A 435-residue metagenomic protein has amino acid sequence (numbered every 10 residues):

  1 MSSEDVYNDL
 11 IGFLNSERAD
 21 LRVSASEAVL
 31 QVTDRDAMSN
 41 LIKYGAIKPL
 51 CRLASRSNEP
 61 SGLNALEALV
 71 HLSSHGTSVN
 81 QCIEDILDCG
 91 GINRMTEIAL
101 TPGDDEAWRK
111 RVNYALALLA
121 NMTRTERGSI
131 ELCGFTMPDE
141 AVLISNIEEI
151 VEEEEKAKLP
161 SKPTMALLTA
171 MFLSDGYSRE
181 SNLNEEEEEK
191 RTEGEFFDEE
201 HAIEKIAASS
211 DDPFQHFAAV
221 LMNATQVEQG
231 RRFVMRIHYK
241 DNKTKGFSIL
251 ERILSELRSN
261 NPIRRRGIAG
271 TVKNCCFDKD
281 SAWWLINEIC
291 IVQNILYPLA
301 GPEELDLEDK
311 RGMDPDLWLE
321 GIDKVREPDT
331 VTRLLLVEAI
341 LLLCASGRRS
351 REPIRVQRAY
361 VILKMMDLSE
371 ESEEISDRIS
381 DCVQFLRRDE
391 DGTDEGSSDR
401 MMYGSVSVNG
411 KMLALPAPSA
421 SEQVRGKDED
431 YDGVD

Functional and structural regions predicted by a protein language model:
M1-R52, P298-P302, D309-D323, E327 (+3 more regions): N-terminal "cap/leader" segments of large eukaryotic alpha-helical scaffolds
S3-N8, G12-P49, L53, N58-N64 (+9 more regions): Elongated alpha-helical scaffolds that mediate protein-protein interactions in large eukaryotic proteins, primarily
D9-I11, P49-R52, R94-A99, L143-I147 (+6 more regions): Buried hydrophobic core positions in alpha-solenoid tandem helical repeats
E17-R18, S57-E59, P102-W108, D175-G176 (+7 more regions): Short inter-helical turns and helix N-cap capping residues of alpha-solenoid HEAT/ARM repeat scaffolds
A25, A65-A68, R111-L118, T164 (+4 more regions): Extended HEAT/HEAT-like alpha-solenoid repeat tracts in very large eukaryotic scaffold/adaptor proteins
Q31-D34, R52, R56, H71-H75 (+14 more regions): Positions within ordered alpha-helical repeat solenoids
G103-A107, L159-S210, L299-V331, I375 (+1 more regions): Acidic, Ser/Thr- and Gly/Pro-rich intrinsically disordered linkers and low-complexity segments that flank or connect
R252-S255, S259-S372, G392: Structured C-terminal portions of repeat-based eukaryotic scaffold domains
